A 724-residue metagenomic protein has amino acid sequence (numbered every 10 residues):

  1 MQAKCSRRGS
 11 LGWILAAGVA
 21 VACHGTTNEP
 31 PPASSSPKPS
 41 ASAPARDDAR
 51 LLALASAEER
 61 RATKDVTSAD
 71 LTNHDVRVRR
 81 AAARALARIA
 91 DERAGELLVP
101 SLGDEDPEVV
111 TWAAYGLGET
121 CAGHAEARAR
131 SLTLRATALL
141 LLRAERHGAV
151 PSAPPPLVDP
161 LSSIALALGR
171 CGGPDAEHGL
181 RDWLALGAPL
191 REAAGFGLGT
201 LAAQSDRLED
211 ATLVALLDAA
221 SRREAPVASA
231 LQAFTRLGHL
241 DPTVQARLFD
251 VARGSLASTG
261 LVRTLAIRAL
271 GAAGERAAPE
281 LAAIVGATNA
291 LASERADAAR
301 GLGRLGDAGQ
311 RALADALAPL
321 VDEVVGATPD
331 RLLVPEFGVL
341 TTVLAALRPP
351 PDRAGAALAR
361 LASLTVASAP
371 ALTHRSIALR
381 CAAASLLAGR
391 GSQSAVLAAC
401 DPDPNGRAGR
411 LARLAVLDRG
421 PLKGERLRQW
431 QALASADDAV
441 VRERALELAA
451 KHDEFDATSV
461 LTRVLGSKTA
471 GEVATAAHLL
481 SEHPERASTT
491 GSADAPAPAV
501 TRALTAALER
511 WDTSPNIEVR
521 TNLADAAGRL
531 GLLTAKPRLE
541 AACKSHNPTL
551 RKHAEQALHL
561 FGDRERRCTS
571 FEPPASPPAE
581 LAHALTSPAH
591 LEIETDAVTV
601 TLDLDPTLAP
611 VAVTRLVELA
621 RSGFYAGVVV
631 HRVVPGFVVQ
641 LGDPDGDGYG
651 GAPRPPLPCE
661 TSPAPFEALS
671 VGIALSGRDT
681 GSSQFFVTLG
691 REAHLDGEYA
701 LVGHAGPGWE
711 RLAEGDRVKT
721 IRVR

Functional and structural regions predicted by a protein language model:
M1-V21: Sec-dependent bacterial lipoprotein signal peptides
C23, S488-R724: Cyclophilin-like peptidyl-prolyl cis-trans isomerases
H24-P32: Bacterial lipoprotein signal-peptidase II cleavage site
A33-E59, C568-A582: N-terminal low-complexity, Pro/Thr/Ser-rich intrinsically disordered segments that act as propeptides or flexible
A43-A62, R77-D91, L97-P100, V110-A125 (+17 more regions): Structural detector for internal amphipathic alpha-helices that build alpha-solenoid repeat scaffolds
E59-T72, D91-G103, A122-P151, G173-A185 (+11 more regions): Amphipathic alpha-helical scaffolding segments comprising HEAT/armadillo-like alpha-solenoid repeats
D106: Acidic carboxylate motifs that coordinate Ca2+ or other divalent cations, activating on Asp/Glu
